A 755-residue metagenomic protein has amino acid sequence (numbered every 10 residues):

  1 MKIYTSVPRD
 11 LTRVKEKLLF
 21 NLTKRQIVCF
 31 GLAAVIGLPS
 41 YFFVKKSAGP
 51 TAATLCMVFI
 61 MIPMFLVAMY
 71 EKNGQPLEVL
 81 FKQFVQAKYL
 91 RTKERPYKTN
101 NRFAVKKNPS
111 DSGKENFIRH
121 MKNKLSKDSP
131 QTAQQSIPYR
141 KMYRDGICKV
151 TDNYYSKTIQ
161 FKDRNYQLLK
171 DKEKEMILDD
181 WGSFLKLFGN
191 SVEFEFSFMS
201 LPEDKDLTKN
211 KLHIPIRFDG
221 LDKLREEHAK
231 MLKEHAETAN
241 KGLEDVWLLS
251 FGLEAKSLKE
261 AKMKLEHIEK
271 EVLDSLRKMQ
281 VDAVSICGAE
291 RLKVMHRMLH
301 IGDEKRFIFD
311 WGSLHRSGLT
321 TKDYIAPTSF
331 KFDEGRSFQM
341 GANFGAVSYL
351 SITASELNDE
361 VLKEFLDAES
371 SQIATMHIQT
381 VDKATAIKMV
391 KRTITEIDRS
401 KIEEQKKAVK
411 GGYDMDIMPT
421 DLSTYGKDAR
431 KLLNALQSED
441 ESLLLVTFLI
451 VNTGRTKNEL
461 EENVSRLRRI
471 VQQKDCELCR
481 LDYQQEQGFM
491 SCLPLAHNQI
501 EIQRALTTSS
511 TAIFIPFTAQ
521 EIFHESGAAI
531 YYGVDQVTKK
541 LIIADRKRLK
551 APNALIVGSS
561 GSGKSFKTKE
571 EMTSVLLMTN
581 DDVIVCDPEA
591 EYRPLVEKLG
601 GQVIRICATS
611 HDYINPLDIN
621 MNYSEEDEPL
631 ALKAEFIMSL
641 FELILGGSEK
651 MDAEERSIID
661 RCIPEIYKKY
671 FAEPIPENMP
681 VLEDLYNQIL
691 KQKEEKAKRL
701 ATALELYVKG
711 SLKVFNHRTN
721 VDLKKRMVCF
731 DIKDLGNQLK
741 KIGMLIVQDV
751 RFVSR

Functional and structural regions predicted by a protein language model:
M1-L11: Short, charged cytosolic
K46-M61: Hydrophobic alpha-helical transmembrane segments
M57-M61, F65, N73-E78, Y89 (+2 more regions): Extended, folded cores of ATP/NTP-driven motor/assembly subunits in large transport and secretion machines
K141, I147-T151, K157-Y166, D171-V192 (+11 more regions): P-loop NTPase motor domains
R548, S560: The conserved Walker
I556: Hydrophobic anchor at the beta1->P-loop junction of P-loop NTPases
K564: Conserved lysine of the Walker
K567: Hydrophobic positions on the alpha1 helix immediately C-terminal to the Walker A/P-loop
